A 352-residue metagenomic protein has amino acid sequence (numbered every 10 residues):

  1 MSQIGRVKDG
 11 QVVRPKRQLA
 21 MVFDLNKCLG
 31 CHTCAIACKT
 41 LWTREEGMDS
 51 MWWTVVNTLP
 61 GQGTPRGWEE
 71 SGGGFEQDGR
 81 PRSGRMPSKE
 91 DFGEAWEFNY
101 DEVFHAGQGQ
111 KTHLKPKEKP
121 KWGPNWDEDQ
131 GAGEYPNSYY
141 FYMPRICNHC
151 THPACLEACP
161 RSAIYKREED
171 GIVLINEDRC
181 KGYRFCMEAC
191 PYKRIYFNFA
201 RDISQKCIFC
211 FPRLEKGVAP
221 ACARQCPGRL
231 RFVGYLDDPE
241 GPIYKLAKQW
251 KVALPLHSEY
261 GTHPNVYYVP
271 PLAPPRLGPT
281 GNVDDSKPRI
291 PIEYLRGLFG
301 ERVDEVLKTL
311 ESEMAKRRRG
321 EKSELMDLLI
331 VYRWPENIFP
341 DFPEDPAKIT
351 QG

Functional and structural regions predicted by a protein language model:
M1-G352: Non-ligating segments of multi-cofactor redox enzymes
